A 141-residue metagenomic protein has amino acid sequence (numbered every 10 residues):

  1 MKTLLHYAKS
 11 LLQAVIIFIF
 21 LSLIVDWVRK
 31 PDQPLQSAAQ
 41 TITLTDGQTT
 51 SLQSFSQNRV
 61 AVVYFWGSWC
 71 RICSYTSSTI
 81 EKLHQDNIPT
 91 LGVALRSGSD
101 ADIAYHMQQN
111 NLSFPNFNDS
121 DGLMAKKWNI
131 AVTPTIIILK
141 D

Functional and structural regions predicted by a protein language model:
H6-D26: Hydrophobic membrane-insertion alpha-helices, especially the h-region of bacterial N-terminal signal peptides
L21-Q53: N-terminal "domain-start" segment that seeds a small globular fold
T43, P115-D119: Short acidic-hydrophobic, aromatic-tinged amphipathic segments that line or gate anion-handling sites
S51-S74, I80: Short active-site neighborhood of thiol/selenol oxidoreductases, capturing the structured segment around
R59, Y75-G98, Y105-Q109: Conserved helix-turn-beta segment immediately C-terminal to the redox Cys motif in thioredoxin-like folds
V62-V63, T90, I136: Hydrophobic beta-strand anchors of alpha/beta hydrolase catalytic cores
R71, S97-A101, L123: Short alpha-helical
Q108-L112, S120-D141: Thiol/disulfide oxidoreductase modules built on the thioredoxin-like
